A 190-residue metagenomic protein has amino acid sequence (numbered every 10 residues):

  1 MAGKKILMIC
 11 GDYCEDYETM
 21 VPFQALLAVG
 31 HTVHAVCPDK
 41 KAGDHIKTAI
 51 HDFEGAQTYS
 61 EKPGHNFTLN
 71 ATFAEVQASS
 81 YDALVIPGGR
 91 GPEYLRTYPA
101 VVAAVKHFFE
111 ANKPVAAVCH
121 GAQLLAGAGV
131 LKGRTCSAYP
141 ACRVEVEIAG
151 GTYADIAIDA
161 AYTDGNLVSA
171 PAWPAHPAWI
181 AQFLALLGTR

Functional and structural regions predicted by a protein language model:
M1-A111, L124-T135, R143-R190: Extended, subdomain-level signal for the structured scaffold at the beginning of enzyme domains
V118-G121: Short, thiol/selenol-centered motifs that function as redox-active sites or metal-ligating centers
